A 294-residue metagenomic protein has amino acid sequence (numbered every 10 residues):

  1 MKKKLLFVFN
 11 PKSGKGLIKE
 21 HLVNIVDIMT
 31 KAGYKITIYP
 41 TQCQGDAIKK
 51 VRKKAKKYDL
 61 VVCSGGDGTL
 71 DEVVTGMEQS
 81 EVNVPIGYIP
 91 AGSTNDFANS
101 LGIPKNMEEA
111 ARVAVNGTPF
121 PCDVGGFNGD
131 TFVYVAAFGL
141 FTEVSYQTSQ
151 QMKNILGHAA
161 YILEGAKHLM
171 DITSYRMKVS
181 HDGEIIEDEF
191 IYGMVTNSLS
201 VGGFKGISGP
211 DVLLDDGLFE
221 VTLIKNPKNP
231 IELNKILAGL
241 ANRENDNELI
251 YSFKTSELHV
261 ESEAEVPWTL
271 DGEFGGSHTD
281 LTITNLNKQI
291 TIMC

Functional and structural regions predicted by a protein language model:
M1-S64: ATP/NTP phosphate-donor binding region
K31-A32, T41, Q79-V195: Catalytic core of DAGKc-family lipid kinases
A47, D67, G193: Short conserved active-site loop signatures built around small residues
T69-E81: Short Gly/Thr/Asp-enriched flexible loops that form oxyanion-binding sites at enzyme active sites
D130-A136, T142-E143, E187-N197, V201-G202 (+4 more regions): Short hydrophobic-aromatic micro-motifs
M152-A159, S200-V201, K205, G209-K228: Gly/Ser/Thr-rich active-site loops/lids in small-molecule metabolic enzymes that frequently grip phosphoryl groups
H181, E187, L213, L223-C294: ATP/nucleoside-binding phosphotransfer catalytic cores, i.e., glycine-rich phosphate-binding loops
